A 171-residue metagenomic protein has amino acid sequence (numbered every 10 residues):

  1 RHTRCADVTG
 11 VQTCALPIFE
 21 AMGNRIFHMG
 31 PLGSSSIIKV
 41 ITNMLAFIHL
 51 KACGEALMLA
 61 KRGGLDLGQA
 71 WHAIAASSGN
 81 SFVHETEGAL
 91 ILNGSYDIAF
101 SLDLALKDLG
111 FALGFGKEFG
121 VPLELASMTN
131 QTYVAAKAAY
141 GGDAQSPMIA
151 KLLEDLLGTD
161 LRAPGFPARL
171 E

Functional and structural regions predicted by a protein language model:
R1-C14: Single conserved hydrophobic/aromatic residue that forms the stacking wall/gate of nucleotide- or nucleobase-binding
T13, G23, L50: ATP/adenylate-binding site constellation spanning eukaryotic-like Ser/Thr protein kinases, ABC-transporter
P17-M29, D103-L104: A charged, well-structured terminal subsegment
E20, A163-E171: ATP-dependent carboxylate/acyl-activation modules
A21-N24, N80, T159: Short, well-ordered coil loops that connect the C-terminus of an alpha-helix to the N-terminus of a beta-strand
S34-L156: Helical "substrate-binding/catalytic lid" subdomain of Rossmann-like NAD(P)-dependent dehydrogenases/reductases
L157-A163: Short, charged low-complexity linker/loop segments at the C-terminal edge of domains
